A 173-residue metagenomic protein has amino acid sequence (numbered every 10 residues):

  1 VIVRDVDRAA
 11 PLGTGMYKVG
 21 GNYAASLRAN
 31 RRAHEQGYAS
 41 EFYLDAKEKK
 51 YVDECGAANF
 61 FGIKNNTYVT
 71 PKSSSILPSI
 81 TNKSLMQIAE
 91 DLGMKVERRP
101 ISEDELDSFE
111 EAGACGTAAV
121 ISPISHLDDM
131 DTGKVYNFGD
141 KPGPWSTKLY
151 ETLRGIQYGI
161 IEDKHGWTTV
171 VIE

Functional and structural regions predicted by a protein language model:
V1-E173: Helix-start/capping segments and mature chain N-termini
